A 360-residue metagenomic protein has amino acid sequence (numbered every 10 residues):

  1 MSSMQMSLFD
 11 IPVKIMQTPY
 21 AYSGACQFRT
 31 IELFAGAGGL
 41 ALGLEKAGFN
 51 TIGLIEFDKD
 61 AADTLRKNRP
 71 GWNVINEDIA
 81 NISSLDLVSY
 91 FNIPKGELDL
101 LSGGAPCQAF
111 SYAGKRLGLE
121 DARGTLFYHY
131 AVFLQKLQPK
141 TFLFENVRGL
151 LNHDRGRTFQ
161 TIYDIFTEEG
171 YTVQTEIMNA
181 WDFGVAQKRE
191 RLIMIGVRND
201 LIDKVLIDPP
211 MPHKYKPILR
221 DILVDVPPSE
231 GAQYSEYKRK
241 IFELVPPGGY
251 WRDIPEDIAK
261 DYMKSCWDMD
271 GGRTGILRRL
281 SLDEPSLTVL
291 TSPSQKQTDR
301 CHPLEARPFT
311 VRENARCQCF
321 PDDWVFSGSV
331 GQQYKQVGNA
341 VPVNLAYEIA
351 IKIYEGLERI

Functional and structural regions predicted by a protein language model:
S2-S3, L8, R239-I360: C-terminal target-recognition/interaction regions appended to catalytic cores
Q5-Q138, R148-N152, R157-Q160, T167: Core alpha/beta nucleotide-donor-binding catalytic domains of modification enzymes
F28, L98, R191, S286-L287 (+1 more regions): Structural motif
L33, L54, L151, R155 (+4 more regions): Aromatic-acidic/polar surface patches that form glycan- and anion
P70, A105-P106, P139, A186 (+2 more regions): Proline-centered helix-kink/hinge sites
L85-L98, C107-I276: Class I S-adenosyl-L-methionine
